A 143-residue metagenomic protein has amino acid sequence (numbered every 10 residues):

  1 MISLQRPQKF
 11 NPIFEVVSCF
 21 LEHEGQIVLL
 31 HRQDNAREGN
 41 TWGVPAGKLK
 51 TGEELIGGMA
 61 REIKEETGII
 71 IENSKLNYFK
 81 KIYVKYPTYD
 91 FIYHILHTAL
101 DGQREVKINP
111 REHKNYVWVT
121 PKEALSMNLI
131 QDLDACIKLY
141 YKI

Functional and structural regions predicted by a protein language model:
M1-S18: Acidic, metal-coordinating catalytic segment for phosphate/diphosphate chemistry, firing primarily on the Nudix
K9-I13, T41, P87-I92, P110-H113: A generic structural micro-feature
N11, C19, D34, K107-P110: Short secondary-structure boundary/capping segments
E15-V17, G25, Y93-H94, K114: Change "...and in nucleic-acid phosphodiester-cleaving endonucleases..." to "...and in nucleic-acid processing enzymes
H23, K80-E105, V117: Active-site-adjacent beta-strand/loop module that shapes the phosphate/pyrophosphate-binding cleft
Q26-E65: Conserved Nudix-box catalytic region and its N-terminal flanking loop in Nudix hydrolases and closely related
I70-K80: A short coil-to-beta-strand element that immediately follows conserved catalytic motifs
H97, K107-L139: NUDIX/MutT-family hydrolases
